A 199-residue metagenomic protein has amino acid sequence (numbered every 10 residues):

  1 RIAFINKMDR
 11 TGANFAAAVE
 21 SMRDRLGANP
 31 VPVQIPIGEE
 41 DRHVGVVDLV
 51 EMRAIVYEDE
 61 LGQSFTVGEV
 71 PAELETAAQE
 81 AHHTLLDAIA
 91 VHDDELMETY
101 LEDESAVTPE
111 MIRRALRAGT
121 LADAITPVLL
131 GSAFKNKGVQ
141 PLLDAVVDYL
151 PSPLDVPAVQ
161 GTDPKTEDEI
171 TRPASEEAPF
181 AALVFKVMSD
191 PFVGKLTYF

Functional and structural regions predicted by a protein language model:
R1-F199: Structural and coupling elements of P-loop NTPases
